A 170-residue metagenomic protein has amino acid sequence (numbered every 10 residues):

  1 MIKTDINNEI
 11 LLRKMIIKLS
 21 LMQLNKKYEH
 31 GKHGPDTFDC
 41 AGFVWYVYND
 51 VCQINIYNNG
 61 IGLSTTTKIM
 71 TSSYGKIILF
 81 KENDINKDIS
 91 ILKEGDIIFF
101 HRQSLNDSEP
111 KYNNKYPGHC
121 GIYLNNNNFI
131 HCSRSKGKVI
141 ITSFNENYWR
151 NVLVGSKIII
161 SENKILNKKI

Functional and structural regions predicted by a protein language model:
M1-H30: Active-site-adjacent structural segments surrounding the nucleophilic cysteine of cysteine proteases and isopeptidases
I2-L11, I78, N86-I89, R102-I170: Aromatic- and glycine-rich peptidoglycan recognition patches
M22, K26-E94, Q103-L105, I140 (+2 more regions): Catalytic cysteine-centered active-site loop
